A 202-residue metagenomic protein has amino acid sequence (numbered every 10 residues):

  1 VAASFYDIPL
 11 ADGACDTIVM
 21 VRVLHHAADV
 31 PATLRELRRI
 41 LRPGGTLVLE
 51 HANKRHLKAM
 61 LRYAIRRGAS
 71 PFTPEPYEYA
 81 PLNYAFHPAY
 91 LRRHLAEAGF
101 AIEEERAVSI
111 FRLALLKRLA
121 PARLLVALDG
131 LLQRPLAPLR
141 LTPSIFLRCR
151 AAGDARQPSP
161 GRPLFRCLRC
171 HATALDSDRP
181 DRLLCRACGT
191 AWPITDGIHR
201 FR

Functional and structural regions predicted by a protein language model:
V1-A11: Conserved SAM-binding strand-loop segment of SAM-dependent methyltransferases
V19: A conserved beta-strand element that flanks and buttresses the S-adenosyl-L-methionine
R22-V23: Short catalytic micro-motifs in class I SAM-dependent methyltransferases
P31-T46: A short glycine-rich, Lys/Arg-flanked "PGG" loop and its adjoining helix->strand segment in the class I
T46-P71: Conserved class I S-adenosyl-L-methionine
R66-A69, R93, E97, E103-R179: A C-terminal cap/extension of S-adenosyl-L-methionine-dependent methyltransferases that defines the acceptor-substrate
S70-Y90: Acceptor-substrate binding/catalytic loop of class I
C170, C185-T190: Short Cys/His-rich metal-coordination motifs, predominantly Zn2+-binding knuckles/fingers
